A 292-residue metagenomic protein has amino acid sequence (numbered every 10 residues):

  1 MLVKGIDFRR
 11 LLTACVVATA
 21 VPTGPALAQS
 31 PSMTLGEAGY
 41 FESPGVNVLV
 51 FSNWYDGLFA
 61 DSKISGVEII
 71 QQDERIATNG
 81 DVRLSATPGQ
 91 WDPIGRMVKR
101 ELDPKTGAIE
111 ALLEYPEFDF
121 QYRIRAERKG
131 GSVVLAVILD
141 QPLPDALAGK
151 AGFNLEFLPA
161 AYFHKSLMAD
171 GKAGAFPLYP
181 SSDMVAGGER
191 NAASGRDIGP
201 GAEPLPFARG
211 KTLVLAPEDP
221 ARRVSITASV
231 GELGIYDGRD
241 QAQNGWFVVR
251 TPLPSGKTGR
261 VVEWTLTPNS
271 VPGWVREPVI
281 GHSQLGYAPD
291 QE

Functional and structural regions predicted by a protein language model:
L2-A14: Bacterial N-terminal signal peptides that target proteins for export
L12-G24: Bacterial N-terminal signal peptides
A28-A86, S182-L205, K211: Beta-strand-rich N-terminal accessory domains
S30-E37, P177, S270-P278: Terminal, non-catalytic domain-edge segments
V82-L143: Extended, loop-rich substrate-binding clefts of extracytoplasmic carbohydrate-active enzymes
V134-L178: Acidic (Asp/Glu-rich), glycine- and aromatic
P200-R276: Beta-strand-rich recognition/accessory modules
G281-E292: Contiguous beta-strand segments within globular domains
